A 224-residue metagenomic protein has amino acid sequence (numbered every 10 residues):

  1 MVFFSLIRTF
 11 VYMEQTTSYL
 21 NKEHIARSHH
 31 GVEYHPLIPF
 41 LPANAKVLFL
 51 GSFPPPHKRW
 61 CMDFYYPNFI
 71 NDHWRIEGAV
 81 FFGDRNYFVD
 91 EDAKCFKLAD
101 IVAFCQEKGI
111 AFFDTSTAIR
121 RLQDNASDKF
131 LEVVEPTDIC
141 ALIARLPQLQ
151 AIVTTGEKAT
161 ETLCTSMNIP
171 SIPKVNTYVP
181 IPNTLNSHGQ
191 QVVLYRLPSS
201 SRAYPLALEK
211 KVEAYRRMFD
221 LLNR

Functional and structural regions predicted by a protein language model:
M1-S5: Hydrophobic alpha-helical signal peptides and transmembrane signal-/tail-anchor segments that drive secretory-pathway
T9-F10, E14-P39, A43-N44, P55-H57 (+4 more regions): C-terminal capping/extension of enzyme domains
F40, V102-C105, A144-R145: Short, conserved, surface-exposed binding loops centered on an aromatic residue
F49-S52: N-terminal nucleotide-binding beta1-loop-alpha1 segment
M62-F130: Short, surface-exposed acidic-centric catalytic microdomains
N86-Y87, L149-Q150, S171-I172: Short secondary-structure capping/junction motifs at helix and strand boundaries
G109-S166: Internal catalytic-core helix/loop-beta-alpha segment that presents or stabilizes conserved functional determinants
